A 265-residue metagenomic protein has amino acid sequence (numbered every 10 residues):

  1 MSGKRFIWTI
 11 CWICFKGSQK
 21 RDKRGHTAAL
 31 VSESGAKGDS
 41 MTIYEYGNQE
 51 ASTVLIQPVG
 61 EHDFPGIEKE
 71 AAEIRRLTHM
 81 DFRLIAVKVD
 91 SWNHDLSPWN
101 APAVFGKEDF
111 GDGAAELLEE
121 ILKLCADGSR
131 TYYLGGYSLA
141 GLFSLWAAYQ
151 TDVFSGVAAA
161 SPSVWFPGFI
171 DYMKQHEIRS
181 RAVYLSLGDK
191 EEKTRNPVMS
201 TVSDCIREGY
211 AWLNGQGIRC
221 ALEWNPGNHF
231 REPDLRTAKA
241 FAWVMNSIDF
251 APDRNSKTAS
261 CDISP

Functional and structural regions predicted by a protein language model:
M1-I13, Q19: Cationic, amphipathic, low-complexity alpha-helical segments enriched in hydrophobics plus arginine/proline
D22-G35, K257: N-terminal amphipathic/hydrophobic targeting modules at extreme N-termini, encompassing cleavable Sec/SRP-type signal
D39, N48-A126: Serine-hydrolase catalytic machinery in alpha/beta-hydrolase-like enzymes
G135-A140, S144: Gly/Ala-rich beta-loop-alpha elbow adjacent to hydrolase catalytic centers
W146-Q150: Active-site signature of alpha/beta-hydrolase-fold catalytic machinery across serine- and Asp/Cys-nucleophile hydrolases
V153-V164: A conserved short beta-strand
V164-P233, V244: The feature captures the conserved acid-bearing segment of alpha/beta-hydrolase catalytic domains
T237-S256: Catalytic active-site module of serine/aspartate enzymes centered on a nucleophile-bearing elbow/loop
